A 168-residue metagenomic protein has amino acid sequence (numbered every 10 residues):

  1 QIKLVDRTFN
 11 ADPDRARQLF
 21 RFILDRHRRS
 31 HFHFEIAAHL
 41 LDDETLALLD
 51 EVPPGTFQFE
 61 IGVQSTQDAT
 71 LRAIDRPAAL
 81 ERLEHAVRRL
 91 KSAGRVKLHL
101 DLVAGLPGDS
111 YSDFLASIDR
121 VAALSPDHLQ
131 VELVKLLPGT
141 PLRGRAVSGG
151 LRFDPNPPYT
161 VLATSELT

Functional and structural regions predicted by a protein language model:
Q1-P107: Conserved SAM/AdoMet-binding glycine-rich loop
P13-D14, V63, D68-I74, A104-D113 (+1 more regions): Flexible glycine/acidic-rich beta-alpha junction loops that bind and position SAM and/or redox cofactors in anaerobic
F20-F22, D50, S117, A146-G149: Short, hinge-like loop/turn segments at secondary-structure boundaries
D42-L49, P107-S125: Catalytic cores of alpha/beta
